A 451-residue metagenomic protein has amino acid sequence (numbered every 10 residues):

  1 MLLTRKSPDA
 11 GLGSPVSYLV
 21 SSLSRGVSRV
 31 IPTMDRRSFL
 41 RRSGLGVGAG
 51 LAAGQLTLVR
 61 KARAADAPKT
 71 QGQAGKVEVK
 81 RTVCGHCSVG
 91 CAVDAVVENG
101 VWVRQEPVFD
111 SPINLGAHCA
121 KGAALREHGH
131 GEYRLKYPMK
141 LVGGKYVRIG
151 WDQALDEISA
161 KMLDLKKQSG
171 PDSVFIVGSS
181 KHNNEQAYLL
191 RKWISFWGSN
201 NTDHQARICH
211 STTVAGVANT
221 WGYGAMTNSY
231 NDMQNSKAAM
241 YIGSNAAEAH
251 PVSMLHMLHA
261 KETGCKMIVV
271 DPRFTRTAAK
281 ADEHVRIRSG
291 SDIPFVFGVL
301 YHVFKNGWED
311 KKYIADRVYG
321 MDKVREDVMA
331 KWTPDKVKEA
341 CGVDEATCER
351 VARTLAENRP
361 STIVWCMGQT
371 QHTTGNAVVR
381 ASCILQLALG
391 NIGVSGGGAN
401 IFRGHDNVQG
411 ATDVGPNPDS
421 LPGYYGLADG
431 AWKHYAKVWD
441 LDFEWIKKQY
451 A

Functional and structural regions predicted by a protein language model:
L2-R5, L19-N306, R317, V324 (+5 more regions): N-terminal export/assembly segments and adjacent metallocofactor-ligating motifs of anaerobic energy-metabolism
S14-S17: Intrinsic disorder
S169-S173, E309-I314, T362, G393-N400: Flexible, glycine/charged-enriched surface loops at secondary-structure junctions
F175-H182, E339-V343, C366-T373, H405: Conserved short loop/turn motifs at secondary-structure junctions
A239, K280-A281, W332-K336, V364-Q369: Flexible glycine/proline-enriched surface loops and loop-helix/loop-strand junctions
G290, P294-S361: P-loop NTPase catalytic nucleotide-binding module
L355-A451: A glycine-rich, hydrophobic/aromatic-adjacent loop/helix-cap motif
